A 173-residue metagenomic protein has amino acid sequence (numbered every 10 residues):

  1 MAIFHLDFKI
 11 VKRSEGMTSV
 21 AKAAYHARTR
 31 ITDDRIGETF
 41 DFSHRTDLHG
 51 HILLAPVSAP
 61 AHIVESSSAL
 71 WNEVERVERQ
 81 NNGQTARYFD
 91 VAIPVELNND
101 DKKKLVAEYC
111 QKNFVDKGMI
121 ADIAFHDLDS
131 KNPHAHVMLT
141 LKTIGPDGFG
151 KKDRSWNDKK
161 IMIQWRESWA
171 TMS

Functional and structural regions predicted by a protein language model:
M1-S173: N-terminal nicking endonuclease/strand-transfer module with a His-rich metal-binding environment and a catalytic Tyr
